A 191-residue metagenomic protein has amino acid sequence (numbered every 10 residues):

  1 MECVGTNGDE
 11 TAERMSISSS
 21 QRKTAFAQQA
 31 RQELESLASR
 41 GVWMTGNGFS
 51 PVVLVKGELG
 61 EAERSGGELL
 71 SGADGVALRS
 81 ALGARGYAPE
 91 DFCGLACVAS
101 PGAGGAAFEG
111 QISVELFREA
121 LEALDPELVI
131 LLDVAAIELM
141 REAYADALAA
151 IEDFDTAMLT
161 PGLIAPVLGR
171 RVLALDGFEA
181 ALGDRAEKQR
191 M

Functional and structural regions predicted by a protein language model:
E2-M191: A polyanion-binding, active-site-adjacent surface
